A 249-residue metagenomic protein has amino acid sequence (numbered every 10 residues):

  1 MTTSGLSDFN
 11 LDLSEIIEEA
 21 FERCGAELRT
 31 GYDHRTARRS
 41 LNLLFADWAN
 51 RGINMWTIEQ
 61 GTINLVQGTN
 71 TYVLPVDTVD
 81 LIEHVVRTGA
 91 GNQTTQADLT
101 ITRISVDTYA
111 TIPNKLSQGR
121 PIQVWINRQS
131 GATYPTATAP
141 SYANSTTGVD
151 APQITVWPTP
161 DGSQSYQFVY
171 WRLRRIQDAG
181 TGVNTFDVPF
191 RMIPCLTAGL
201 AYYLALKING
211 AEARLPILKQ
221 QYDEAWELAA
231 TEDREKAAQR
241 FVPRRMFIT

Functional and structural regions predicted by a protein language model:
M1-T249: Glycine-enriched, solvent-exposed interface loops adjoining structured elements
